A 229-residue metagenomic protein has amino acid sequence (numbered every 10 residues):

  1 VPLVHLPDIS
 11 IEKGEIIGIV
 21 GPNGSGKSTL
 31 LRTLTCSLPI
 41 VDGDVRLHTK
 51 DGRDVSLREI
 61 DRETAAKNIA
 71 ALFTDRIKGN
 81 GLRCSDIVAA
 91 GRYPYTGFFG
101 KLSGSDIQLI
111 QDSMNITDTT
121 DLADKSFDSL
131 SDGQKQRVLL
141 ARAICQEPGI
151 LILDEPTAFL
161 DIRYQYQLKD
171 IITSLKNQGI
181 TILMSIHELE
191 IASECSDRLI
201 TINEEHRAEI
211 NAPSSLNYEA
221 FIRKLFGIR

Functional and structural regions predicted by a protein language model:
V20-P22: The feature captures the beta-strand-to-loop junction immediately N-terminal to the Walker
T35: Helix-to-loop junction immediately C-terminal to a conserved catalytic motif
D44-T64: ABC ATPase NBD Q-loop/coupling interface
A89, G104-L122: Conserved ABC ATPase "signature" region
S126-L130: Conserved ABC ATPase signature
L151-D154: Catalytic Walker B motif of ABC-type/P-loop ATPase nucleotide-binding domains
I186-H187: H-loop/switch region of ABC-family ATPase nucleotide-binding domains
